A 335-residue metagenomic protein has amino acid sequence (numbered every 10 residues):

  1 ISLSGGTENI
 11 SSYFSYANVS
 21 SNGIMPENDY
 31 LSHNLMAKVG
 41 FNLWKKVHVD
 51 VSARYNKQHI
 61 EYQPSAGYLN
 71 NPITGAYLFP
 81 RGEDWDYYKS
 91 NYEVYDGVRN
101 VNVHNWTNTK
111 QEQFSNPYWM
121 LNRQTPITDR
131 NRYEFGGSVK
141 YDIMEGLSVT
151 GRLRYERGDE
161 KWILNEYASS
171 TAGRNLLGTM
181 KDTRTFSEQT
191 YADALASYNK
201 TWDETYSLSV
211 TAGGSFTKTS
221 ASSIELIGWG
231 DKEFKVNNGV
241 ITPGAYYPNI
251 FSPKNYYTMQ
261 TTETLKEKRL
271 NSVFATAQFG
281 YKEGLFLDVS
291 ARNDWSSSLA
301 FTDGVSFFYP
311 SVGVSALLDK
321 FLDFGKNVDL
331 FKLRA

Functional and structural regions predicted by a protein language model:
I1, I24-N28, K38-R132, T150-N271 (+2 more regions): Surface-exposed loop/interface segments of Gram-negative outer-membrane beta-barrel transport/assembly proteins
I1, N9-Y16: Transmembrane beta-strand segments of Gram-negative outer membrane beta-barrel proteins
I1-T7, A37-F41, G137-Y141, A194-Y198 (+2 more regions): Residues on the lipid-exposed face of transmembrane beta-strands in outer-membrane beta-barrel proteins
S11, Y191, L270-A275, G284-F286: Short glycine-rich loop/turn motifs
F14, G137, A196, A212 (+3 more regions): Residue-level preference for non-acidic, small/hydrophobic
Y16-N22, L287-L299, L317-L318, A335: Transmembrane beta-strand segments that form the barrel wall of outer-membrane beta-barrel proteins
Y30-M36, S272, Y309-S311: Transmembrane beta-barrel architecture of outer membranes
F301-S306: Short glycine/threonine-rich loop-to-helix capping motif typified by GTGT followed within a few residues by an Asp-Pro
